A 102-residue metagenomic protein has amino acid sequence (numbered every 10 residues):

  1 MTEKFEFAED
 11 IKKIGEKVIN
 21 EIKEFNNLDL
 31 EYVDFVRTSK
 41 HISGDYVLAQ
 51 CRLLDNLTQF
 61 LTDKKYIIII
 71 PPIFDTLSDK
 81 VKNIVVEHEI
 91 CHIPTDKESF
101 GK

Functional and structural regions predicted by a protein language model:
M1-L61: A metal-dependent hydrolase signature that marks the N-terminal structural subdomain at the beginning of catalytic folds
Y32-R37, I67-I69, I84: Ordered hydrophobic segments in well-structured contexts
S39, P72-F74, E89: Generic secondary-structure microfeatures
Q50-K80, D96: Active-site scaffold of zinc-dependent metalloenzymes
I84-D96: Active-site recognition of the HExxH zinc-binding catalytic motif
K97-K102: Post-HExxH zinc-binding segment in Zn-dependent metallohydrolases
